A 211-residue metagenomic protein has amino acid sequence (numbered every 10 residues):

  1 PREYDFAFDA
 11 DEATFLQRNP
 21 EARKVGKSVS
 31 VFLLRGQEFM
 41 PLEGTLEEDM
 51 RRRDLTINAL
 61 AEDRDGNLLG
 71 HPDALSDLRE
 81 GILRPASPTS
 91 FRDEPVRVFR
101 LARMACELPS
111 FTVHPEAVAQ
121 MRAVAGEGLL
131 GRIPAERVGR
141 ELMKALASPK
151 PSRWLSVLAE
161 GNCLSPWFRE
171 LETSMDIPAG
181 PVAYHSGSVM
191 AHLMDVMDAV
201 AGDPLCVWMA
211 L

Functional and structural regions predicted by a protein language model:
P1-L211: Catalytic cores of the polymerase beta-like nucleotidyltransferase superfamily and closely associated nucleotide
